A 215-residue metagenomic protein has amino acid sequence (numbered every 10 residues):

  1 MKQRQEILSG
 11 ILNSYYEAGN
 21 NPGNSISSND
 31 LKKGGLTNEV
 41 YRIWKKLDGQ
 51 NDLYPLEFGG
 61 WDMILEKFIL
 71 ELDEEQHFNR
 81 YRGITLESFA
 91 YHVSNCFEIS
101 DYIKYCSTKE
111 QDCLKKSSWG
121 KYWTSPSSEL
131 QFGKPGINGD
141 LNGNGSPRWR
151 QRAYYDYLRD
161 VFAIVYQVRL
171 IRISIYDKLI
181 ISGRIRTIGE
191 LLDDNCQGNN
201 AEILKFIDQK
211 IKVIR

Functional and structural regions predicted by a protein language model:
M1-R215: Nucleic-acid endo/exonuclease domains
